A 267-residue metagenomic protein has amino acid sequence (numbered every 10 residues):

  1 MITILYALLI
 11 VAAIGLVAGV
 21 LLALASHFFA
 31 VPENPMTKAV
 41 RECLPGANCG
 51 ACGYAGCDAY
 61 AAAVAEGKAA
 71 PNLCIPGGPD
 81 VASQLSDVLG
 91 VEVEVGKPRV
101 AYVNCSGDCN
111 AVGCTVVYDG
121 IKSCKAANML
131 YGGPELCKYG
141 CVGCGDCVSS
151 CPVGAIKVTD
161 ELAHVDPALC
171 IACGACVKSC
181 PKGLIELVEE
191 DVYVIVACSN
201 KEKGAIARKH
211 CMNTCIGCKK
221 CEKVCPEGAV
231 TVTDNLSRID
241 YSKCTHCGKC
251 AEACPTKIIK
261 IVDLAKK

Functional and structural regions predicted by a protein language model:
I2-V224, G228, A253, K257-K267: Ferredoxin-type iron-sulfur electron-transfer modules and their immediate structural context
E202-K203, V232-L236: Cys/His-clustered metal-coordination modules, chiefly Zn-binding fingers
